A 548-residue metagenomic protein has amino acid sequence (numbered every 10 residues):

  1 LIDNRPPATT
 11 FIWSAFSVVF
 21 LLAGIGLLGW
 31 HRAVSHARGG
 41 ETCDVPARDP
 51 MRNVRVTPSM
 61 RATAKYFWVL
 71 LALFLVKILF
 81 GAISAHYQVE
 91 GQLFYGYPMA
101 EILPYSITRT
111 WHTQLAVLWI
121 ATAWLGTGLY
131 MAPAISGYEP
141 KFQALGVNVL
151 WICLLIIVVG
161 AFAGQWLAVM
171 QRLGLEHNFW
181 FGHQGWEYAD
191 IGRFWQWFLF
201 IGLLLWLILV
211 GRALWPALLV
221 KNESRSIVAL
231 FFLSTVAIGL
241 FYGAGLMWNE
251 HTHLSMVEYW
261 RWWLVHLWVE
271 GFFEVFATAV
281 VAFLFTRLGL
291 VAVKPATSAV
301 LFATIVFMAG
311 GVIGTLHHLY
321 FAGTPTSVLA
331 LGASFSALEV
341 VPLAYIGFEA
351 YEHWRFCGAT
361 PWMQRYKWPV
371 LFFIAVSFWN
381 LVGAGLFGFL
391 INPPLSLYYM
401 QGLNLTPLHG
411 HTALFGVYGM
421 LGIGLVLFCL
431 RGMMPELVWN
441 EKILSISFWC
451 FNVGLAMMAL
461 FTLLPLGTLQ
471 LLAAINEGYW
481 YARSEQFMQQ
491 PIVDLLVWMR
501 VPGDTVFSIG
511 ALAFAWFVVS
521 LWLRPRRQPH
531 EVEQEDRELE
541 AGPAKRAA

Functional and structural regions predicted by a protein language model:
L1-R5: Soluble extramembrane regions of membrane proteins in the secretory/endomembrane system
P7-V34, A62-G91, P104-S136, A144-G174 (+9 more regions): Hydrophobic cores of alpha-helical transmembrane segments in multi-pass integral membrane proteins
H36-T63, V220-K221, F356-Y366, Q528-E540: Membrane-interfacial, low-structure loops and terminal tails that flank and connect transmembrane helices in multi-pass
L93-I107, Y399-G402: Perimembrane loop-to-helix junctions flanking transmembrane segments
N178-G185, W248, H253: Surface-exposed loop and adjacent secondary-structure segments within mature catalytic domains
Q184-R193, M256-H266, T324-F335, Q401-P407: Non-cytosolic membrane-interface motifs at loop->transmembrane helix junctions
T252, H318-S327: Membrane-interface helix caps and helix-loop-helix hairpins in membrane proteins
I509-A548: Intrinsic disorder at enzyme termini
